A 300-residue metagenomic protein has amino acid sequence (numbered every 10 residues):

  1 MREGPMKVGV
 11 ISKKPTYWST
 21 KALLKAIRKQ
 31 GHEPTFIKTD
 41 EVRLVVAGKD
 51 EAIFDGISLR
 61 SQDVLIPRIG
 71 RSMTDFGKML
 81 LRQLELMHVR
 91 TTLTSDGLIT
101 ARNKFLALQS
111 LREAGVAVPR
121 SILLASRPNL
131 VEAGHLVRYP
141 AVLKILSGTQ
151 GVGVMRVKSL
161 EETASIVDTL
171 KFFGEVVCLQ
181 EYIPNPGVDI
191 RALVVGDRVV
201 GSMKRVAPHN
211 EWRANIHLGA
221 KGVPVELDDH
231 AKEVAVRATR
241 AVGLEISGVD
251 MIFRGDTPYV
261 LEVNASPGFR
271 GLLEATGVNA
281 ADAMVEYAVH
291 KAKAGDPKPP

Functional and structural regions predicted by a protein language model:
P5-K13, T20-K25, P34, K49 (+4 more regions): Active-site nucleotide/adenylate-binding loops and adjacent lid/helix of ATP-dependent enzymes
D40-S61, R71-D75: Glycine-rich, highly charged phosphate/nucleotide-binding loops
I66-P67: Redox-cofactor binding/interface segments in oxidoreductases and associated redox assembly factors
R71, N264-T276: Glycine-rich phosphate/pyrophosphate-binding beta-alpha loops
R71-L93: A short, gly/pro- and small-residue-rich
E85, L93, L123, V194-V195 (+1 more regions): Generic beta-strand structural signal
A133, M155, I166-D168, D189-V206 (+3 more regions): Beta-strand scaffold of nucleotide-dependent catalytic cores
F173, W212-V260, D282-P299: A long amphipathic alpha-helix within ATP-dependent nucleotide-binding catalytic cores
